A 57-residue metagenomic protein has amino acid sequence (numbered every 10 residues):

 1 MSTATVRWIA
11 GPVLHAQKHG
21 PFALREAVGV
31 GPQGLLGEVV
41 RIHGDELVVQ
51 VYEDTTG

Functional and structural regions predicted by a protein language model:
M1-G57: Peripheral, non-AAA+ core regions of ATP-driven protein-machinery
